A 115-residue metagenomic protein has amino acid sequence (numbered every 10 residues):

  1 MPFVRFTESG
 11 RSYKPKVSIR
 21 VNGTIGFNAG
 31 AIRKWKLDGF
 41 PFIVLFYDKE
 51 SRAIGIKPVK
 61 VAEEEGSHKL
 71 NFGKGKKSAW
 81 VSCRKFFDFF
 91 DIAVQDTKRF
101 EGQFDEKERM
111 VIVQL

Functional and structural regions predicted by a protein language model:
M1-T24, A29-L115: Long, contiguous, secondary-structure-rich segments that constitute the structural scaffold of globular domains
